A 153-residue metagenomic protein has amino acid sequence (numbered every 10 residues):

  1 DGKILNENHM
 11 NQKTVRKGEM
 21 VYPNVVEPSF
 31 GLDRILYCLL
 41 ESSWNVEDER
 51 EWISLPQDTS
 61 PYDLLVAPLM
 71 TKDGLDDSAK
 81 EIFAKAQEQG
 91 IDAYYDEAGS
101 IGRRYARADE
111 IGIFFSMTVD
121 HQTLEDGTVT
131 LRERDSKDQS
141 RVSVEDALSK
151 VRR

Functional and structural regions predicted by a protein language model:
D1-R153: NTP/phosphate- and nucleic-acid-binding module
